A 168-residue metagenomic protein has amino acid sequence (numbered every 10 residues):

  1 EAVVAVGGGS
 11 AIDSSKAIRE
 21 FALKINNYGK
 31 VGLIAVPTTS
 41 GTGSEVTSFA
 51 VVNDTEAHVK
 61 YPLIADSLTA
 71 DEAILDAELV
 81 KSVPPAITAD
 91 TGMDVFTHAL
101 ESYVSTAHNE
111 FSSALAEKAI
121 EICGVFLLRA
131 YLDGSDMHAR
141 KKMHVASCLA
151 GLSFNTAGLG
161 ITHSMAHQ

Functional and structural regions predicted by a protein language model:
E1-N27, L128-R140: N-terminal small/polar loop signature for handling phosphorylated ligands or for N-terminal nucleophile
A2-G7, I34, A150-S153: Short glycine-rich or small-residue beta-strand-to-loop segments that form or flank ligand, phosphate, metal/Fe-S
V4, S14, A35-V36, L75 (+2 more regions): General beta-strand structural signal in soluble alpha/beta enzymes
G8-S10, T42-S44, M93, L152 (+1 more regions): Gly/Ser/Thr-rich helix-start
S10-A17, G43-V46, T162-S164, Q168: Short glycine/serine/threonine-rich phosphate/pyrophosphate-binding segments that cradle anionic phosphate groups
E20-E110: A glycine/threonine-rich phosphate-anchoring loop and its flanking beta-alpha core in nucleotide/phosphate-binding
S102-Q168: Active-site segments that bind and position negatively charged phosphate/pyrophosphate groups
